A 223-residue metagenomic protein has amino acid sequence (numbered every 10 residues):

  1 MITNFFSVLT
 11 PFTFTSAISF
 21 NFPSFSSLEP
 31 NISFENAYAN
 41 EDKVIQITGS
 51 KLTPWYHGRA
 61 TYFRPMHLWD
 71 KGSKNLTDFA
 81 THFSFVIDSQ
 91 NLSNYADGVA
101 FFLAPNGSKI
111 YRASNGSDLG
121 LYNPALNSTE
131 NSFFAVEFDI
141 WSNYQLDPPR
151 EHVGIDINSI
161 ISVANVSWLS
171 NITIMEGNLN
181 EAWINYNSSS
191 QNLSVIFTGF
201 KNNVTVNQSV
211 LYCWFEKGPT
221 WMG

Functional and structural regions predicted by a protein language model:
M1-G223: Polar, low-complexity loop segments and adjacent catalytic/binding residues used for recognizing and processing sugar
